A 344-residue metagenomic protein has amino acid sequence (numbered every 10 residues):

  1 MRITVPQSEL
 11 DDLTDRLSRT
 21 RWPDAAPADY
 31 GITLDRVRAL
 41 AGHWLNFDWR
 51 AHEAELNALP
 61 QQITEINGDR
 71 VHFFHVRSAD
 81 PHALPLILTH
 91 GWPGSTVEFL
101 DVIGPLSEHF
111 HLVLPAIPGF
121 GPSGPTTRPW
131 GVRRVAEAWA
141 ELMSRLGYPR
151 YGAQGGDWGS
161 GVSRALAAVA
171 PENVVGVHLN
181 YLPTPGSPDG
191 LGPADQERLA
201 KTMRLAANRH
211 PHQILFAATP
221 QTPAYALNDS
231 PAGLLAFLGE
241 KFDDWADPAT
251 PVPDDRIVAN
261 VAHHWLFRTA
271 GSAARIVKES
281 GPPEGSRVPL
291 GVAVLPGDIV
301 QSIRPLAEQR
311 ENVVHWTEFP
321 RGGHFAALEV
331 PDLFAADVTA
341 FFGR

Functional and structural regions predicted by a protein language model:
R2-D11, R16-L17, R21, N173-H263: Alpha/beta-hydrolase
E9-R77, R268-S280: Non-catalytic accessory segments flanking enzyme active sites
A51, V97, I117-W130, R164: Glycine-rich "HGGG/HGxG" loop immediately N-terminal to the catalytic nucleophile of the alpha/beta-hydrolase
A79-P122, F342: Conserved HGGG/HGGXW glycine-rich cap/lid loop of the alpha/beta-hydrolase fold
P105-H109, L146-R198: Conserved hydrolase catalytic core segment
R133-Y151: Conserved acidic catalytic loop of the alpha/beta-hydrolase fold
F216-R344: C-terminal subdomain of alpha/beta-hydrolase-fold enzymes, centered on the catalytic histidine and its supporting
